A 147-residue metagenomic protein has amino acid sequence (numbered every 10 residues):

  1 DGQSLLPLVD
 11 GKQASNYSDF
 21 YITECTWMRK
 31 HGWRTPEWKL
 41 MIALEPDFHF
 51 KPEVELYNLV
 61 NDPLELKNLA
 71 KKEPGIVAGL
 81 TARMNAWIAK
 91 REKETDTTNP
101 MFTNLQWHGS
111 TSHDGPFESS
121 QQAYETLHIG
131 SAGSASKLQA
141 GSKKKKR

Functional and structural regions predicted by a protein language model:
D1-L59, R91-D96, H108-S110, S120-A123 (+1 more regions): C-terminal cap/loop subdomain of S1 sulfatases and analogous C-terminal strand-loop tails that border
L44, E65, L69-K72: Active-site-proximal flexible loops/turns
D62: Intrinsically disordered, low-complexity polar regions and short flexible loop motifs
L69-R147: Long, internal low-complexity/basic segments
